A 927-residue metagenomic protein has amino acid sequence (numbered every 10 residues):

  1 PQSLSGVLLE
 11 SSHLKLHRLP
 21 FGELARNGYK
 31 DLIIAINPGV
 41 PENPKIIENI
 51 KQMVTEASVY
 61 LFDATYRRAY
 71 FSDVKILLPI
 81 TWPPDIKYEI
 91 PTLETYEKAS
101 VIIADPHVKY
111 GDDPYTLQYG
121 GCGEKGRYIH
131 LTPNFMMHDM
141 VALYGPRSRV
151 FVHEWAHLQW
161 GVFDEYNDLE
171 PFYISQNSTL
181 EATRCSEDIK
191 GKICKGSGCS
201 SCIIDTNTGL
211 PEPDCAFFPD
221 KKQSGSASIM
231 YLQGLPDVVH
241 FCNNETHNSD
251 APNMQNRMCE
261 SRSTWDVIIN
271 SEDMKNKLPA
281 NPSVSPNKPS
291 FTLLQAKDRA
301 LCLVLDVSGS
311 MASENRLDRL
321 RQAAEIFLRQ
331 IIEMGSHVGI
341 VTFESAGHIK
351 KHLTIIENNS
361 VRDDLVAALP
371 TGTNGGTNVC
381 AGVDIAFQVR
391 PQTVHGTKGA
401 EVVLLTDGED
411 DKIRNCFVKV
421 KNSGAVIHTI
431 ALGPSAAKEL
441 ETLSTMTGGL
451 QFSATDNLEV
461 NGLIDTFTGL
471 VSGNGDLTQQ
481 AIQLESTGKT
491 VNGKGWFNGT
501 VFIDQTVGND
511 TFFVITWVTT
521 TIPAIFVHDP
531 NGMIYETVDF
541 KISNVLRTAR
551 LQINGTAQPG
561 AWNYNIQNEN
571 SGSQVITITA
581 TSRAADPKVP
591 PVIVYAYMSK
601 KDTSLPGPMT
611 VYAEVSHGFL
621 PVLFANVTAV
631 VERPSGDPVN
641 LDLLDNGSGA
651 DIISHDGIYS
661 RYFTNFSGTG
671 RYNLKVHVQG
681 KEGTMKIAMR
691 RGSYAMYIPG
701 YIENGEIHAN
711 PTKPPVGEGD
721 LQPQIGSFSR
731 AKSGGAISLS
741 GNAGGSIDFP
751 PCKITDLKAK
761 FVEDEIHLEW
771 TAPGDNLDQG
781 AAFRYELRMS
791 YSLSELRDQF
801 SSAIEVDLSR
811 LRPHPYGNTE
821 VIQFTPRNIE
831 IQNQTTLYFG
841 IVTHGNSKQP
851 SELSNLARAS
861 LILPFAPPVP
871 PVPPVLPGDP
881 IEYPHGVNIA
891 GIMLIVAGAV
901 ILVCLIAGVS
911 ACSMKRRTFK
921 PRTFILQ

Functional and structural regions predicted by a protein language model:
L16, H247-L303, G309-R316: Acidic, polar low-complexity linker/tail segments
L16-K125, Q322-A323: Zn2+-dependent metallopeptidase catalytic core
L131-V152: Short pre-active-site segment immediately N-terminal to the catalytic Zn-binding motif
P171, D298-E325, R329-H337, V341-G475: Exposed acidic/Ser/Thr-rich ligand/metal-binding surfaces
E763-A781: Conserved aromatic anchor
A782-Q834: Recognizes extended acidic, P/S/T-rich segments that occur within or adjacent to Ig-like beta-sandwich modules
P826-S851: Beta-strand-rich modules
H844-D879: Extracellular fibronectin type III
